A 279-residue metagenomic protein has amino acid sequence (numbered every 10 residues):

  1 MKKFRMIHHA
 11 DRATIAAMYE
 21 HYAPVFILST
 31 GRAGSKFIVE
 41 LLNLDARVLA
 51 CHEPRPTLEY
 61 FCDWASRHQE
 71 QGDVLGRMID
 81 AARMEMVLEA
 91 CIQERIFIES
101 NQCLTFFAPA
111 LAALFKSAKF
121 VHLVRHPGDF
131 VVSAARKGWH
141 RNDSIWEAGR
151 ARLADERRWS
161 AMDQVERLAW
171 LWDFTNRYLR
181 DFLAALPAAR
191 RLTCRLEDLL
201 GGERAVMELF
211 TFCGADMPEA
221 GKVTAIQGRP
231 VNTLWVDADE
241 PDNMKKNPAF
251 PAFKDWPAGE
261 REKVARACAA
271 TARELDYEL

Functional and structural regions predicted by a protein language model:
M1-C91, W139-R141, N243: PAPS-dependent sulfotransferase catalytic core
M1-V25, R158-A169, D173-T193, E203-L279: PAPS-dependent sulfotransferases, especially Golgi type II membrane carbohydrate sulfotransferases
V25, L49, K119-V121, L192-C194: Hydrophobic/aromatic beta-strand patches that form the interior of the parallel beta-sheet core in alpha/beta enzyme
L28-T30, I98-Q102, V124-R125, L196: Short His-Asn-centered micro-motif
G34-R47, L111-F115, T193-P218: PAPS/PAP-binding and catalytic site of the sulfotransferase fold
K36-V39, L58-Y60, T105-A108, G128-S133 (+1 more regions): Short catalytic/ligand-binding loop motif for oxyanion handling, primarily in non-cytosolic enzymes, centered on
L88-A110: Glycine-rich phosphate-binding loop used to anchor ATP phosphates in small-molecule kinases, encompassing both
L114-R136: Conserved phosphate-donor/acceptor-positioning beta-strand/loop module used by diverse small-molecule
